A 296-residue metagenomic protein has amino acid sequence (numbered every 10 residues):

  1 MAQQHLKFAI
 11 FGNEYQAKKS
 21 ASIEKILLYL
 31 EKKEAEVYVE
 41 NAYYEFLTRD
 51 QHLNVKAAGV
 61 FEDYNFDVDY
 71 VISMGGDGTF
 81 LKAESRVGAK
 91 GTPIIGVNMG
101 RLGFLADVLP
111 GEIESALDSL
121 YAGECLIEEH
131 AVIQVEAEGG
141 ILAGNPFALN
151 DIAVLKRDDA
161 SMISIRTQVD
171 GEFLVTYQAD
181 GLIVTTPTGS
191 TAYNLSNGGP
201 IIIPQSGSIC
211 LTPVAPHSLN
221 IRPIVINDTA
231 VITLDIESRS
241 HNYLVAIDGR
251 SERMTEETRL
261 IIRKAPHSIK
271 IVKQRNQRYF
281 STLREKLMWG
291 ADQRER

Functional and structural regions predicted by a protein language model:
M1-Y70, G111-L126, A137-P146: ATP/NTP phosphate-donor binding region
Y15, D77-T79, L102, T188-S190: Short glycine-rich anion-binding loops that position phosphate/pyrophosphate groups of nucleotides and phosphorylated
K19-S20, G78-A83, T191-S196: Short glycine/serine/threonine-rich phosphate/pyrophosphate-binding segments that cradle anionic phosphate groups
S73-D77, S85-R86: N-terminal glycine-rich "phosphate-gripper" loop used for MgATP/nucleotide binding and carboxylate activation
K90-V108: Short, acidic/small-residue loops that bind anionic groups at enzyme active sites
L102-D180: Catalytic core of DAGKc-family lipid kinases
V154, D170-F173, L219-R296: ATP/nucleoside-binding phosphotransfer catalytic cores, i.e., glycine-rich phosphate-binding loops
V175-N220: Gly/Ser/Thr-rich active-site loops/lids in small-molecule metabolic enzymes that frequently grip phosphoryl groups
